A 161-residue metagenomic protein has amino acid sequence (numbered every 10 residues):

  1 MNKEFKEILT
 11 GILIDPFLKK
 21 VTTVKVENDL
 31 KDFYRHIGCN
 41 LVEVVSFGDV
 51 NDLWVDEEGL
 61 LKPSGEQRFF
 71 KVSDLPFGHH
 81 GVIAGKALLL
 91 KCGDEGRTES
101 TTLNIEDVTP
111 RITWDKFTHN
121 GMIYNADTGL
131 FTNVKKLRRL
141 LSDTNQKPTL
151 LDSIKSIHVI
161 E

Functional and structural regions predicted by a protein language model:
M1-E161: Short beta-rich binding modules
